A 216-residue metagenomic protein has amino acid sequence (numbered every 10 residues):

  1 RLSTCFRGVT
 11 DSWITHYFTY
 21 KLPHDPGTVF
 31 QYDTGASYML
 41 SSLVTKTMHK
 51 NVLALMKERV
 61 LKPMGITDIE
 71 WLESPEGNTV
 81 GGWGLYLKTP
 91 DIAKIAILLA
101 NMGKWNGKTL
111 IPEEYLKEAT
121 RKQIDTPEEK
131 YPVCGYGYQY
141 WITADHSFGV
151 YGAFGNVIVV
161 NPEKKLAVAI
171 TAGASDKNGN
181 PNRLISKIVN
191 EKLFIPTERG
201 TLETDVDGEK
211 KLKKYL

Functional and structural regions predicted by a protein language model:
R1-L85: Catalytic-site signature segments of enzymes, centered on catalytic residues
F18, S41-T45, M56-K57, L61 (+5 more regions): Non-transmembrane alpha-helical segments in soluble domains of secreted/periplasmic/extracellular proteins
A36-L43, G81-K104, N156-G173: Active-site-proximal alpha-helical segments within enzyme catalytic domains
I66-I69, L116-A169: Active-site Gly/Thr loop motif
S74-L87, C134-G137, W141-A144: Carbohydrate-binding/catalytic loop surfaces
K104-L110: Acidic/polar loop patches that form or flank catalytic/metal-binding clefts of enzymes that bind anionic ligands
G152-A153, T171-A172, N178-N182: Short conserved micro-motifs at the rims of enzyme active sites and ligand-binding pockets
G179-L216: Short, gly/Ser/Thr-rich active-site loops of penicillin-recognizing serine hydrolases
